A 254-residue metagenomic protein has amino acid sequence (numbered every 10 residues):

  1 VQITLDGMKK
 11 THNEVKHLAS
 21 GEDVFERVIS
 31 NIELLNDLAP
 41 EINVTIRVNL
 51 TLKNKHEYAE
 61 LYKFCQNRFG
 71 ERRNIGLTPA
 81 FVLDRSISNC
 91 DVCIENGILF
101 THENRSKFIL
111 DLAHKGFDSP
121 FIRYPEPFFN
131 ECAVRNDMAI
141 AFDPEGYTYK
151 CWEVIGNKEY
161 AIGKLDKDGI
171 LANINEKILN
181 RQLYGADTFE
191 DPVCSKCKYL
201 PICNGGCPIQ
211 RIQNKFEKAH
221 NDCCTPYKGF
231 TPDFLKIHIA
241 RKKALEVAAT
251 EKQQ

Functional and structural regions predicted by a protein language model:
V1-K9: Conserved SAM/AdoMet-binding glycine-rich loop
L5, T51-N54, L200: Short beta->alpha junction loops/turns
K10-D137, A141-E145, Y160-K164: Radical SAM enzyme [4Fe-4S]-AdoMet core and its adjacent flexible, acidic and glycine-rich loops/tails across
K158-Q254: Flexible mid-to-C-terminal extensions adjoining Fe-S/redox cofactors in radical SAM and related proteins
